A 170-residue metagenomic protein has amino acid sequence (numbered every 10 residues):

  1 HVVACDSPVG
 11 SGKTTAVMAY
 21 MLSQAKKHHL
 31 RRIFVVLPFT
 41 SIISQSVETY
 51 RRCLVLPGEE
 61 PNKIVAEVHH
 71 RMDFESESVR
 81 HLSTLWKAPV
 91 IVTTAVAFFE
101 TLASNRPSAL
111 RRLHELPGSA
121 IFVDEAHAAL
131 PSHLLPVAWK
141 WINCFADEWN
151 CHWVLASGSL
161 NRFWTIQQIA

Functional and structural regions predicted by a protein language model:
H1-A170: N-terminal helicase ATP-binding lobe
